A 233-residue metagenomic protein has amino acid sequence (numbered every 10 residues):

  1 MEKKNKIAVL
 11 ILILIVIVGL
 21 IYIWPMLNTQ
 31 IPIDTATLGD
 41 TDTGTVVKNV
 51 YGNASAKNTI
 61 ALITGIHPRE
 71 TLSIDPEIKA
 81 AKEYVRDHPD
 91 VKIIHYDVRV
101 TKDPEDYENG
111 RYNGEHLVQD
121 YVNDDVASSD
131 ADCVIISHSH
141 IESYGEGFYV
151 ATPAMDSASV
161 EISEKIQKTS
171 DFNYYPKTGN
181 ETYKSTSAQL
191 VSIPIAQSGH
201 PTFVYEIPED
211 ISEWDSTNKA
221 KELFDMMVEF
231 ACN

Functional and structural regions predicted by a protein language model:
E2-N233: Structured catalytic-domain cores with a bias toward divalent-metal coordination
